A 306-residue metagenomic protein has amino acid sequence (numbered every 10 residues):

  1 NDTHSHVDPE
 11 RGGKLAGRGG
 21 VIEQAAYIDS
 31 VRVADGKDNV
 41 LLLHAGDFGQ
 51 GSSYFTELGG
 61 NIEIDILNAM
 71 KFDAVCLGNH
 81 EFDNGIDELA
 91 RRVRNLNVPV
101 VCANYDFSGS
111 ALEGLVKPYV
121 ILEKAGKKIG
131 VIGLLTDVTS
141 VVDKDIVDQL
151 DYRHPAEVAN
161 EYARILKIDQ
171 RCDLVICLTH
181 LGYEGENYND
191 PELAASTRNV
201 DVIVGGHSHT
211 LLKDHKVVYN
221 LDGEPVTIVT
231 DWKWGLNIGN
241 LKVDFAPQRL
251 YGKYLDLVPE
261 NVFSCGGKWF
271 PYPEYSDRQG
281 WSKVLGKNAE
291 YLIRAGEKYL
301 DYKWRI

Functional and structural regions predicted by a protein language model:
N1-P271: Acidic, metal/ion-coordinating pockets
L257-I306: Hard-cation-handling environments
